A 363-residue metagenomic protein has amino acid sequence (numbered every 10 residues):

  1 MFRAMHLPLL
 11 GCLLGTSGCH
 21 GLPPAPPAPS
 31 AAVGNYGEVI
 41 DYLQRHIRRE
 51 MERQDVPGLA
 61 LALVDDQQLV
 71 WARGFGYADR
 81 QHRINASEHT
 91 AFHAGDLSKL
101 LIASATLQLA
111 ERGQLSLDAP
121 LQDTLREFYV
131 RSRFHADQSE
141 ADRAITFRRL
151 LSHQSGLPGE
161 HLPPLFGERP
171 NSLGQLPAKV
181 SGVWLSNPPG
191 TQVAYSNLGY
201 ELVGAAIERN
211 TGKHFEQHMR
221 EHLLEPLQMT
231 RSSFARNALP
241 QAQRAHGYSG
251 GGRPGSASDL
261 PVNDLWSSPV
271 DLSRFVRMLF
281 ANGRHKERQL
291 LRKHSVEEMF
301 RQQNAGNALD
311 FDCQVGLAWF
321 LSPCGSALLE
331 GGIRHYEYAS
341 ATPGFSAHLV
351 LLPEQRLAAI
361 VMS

Functional and structural regions predicted by a protein language model:
M1-P8: Bacterial N-terminal signal peptides that target proteins for export
S17-G18: C-terminal motif of bacterial Sec signal peptides marking the signal peptidase cleavage site
V33-F92, Q114-S116, V130-R131, S181-V183 (+1 more regions): Short, conserved catalytic-motif segment at the N-terminal edge
D41-I47, L61, Q67, H93-L121 (+2 more regions): Active-site SXXK
F75-D79, S132-P343, A347-H348: Short, surface-exposed loop or secondary-structure junction motifs that flank catalytic or metal-binding residues
F92-G95, V193-Y195: Catalytic tyrosine of NAD(P)H-dependent dehydrogenase/reductases that use a Tyr as the general acid/base
L117-H135, P226-L227: Short, glycine/proline-biased beta-turn/loop segments that scaffold the active-site neighborhood
S346-L352, R356-S363: Short, well-ordered beta-strand elements
